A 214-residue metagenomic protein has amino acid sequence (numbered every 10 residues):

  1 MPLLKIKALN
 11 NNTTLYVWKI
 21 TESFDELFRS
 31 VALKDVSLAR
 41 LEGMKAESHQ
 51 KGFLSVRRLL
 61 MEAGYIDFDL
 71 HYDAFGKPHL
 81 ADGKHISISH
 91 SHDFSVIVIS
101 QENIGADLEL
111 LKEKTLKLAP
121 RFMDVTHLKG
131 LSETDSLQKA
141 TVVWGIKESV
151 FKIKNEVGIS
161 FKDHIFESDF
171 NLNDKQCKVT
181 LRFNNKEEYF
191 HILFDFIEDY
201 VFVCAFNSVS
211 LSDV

Functional and structural regions predicted by a protein language model:
M1-V214: Core catalytic alpha/beta fold that binds nucleotide/phospho-ligands
